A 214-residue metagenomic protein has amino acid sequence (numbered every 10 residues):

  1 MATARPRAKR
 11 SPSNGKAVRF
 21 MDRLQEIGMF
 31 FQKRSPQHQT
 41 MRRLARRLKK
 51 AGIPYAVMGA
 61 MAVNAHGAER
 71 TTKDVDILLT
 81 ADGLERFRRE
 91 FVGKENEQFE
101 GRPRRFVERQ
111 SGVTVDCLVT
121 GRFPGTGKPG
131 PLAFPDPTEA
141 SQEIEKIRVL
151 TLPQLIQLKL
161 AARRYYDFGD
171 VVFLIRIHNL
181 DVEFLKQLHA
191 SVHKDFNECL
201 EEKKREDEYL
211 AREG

Functional and structural regions predicted by a protein language model:
A2-G214: Compositionally biased terminal segments of proteins
